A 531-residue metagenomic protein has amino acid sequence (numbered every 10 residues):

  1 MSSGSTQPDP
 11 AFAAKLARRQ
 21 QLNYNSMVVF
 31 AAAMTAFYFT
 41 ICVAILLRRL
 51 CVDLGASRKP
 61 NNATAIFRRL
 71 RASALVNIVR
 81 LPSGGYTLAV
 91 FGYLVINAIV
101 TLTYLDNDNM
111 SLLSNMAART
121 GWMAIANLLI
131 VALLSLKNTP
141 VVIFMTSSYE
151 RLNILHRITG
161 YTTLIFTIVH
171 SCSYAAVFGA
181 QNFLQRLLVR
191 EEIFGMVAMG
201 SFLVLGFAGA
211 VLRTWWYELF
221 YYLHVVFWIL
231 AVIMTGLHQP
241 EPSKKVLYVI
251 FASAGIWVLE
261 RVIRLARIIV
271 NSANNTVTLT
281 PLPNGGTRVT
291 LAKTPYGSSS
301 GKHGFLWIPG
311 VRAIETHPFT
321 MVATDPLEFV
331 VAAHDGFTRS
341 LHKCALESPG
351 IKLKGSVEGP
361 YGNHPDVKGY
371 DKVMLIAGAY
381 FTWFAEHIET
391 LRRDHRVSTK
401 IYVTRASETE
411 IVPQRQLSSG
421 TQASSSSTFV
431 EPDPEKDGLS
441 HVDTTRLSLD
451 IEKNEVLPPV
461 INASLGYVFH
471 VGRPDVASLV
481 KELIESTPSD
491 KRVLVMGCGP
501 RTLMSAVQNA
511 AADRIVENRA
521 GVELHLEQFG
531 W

Functional and structural regions predicted by a protein language model:
M1-C42: Soluble extramembrane domains flanking the early transmembrane region of eukaryotic membrane proteins
M1-S5, C42, R48-L75: Extended, low-complexity, polar regulatory segments
S2-R18, I229, F329, H334-G350 (+1 more regions): Reductase modules of NAD(P)H-dependent flavoproteins
L22-F30, N62-V262: Membrane-embedded alpha-helical bundles of multi-pass integral membrane proteins
F39-P60, L133-V141, V211-Y217, L259-N275 (+1 more regions): Transmembrane-helix exit/juxtamembrane "anchor" motif
A252-R288, E386, T390-R405, H525: Cytosolic juxtamembrane regulatory segments of membrane proteins
N275-K354: Ferredoxin-reductase
